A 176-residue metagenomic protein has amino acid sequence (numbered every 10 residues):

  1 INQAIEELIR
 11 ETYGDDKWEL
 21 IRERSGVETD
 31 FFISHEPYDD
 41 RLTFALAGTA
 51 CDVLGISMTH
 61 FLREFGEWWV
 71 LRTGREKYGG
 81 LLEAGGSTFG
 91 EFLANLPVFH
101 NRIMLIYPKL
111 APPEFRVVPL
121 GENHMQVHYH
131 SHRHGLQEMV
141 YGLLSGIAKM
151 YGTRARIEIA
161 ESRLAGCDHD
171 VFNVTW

Functional and structural regions predicted by a protein language model:
I1-I9: ATP/Mg2+-dependent ligation/transfer catalytic cores
Q3-A4, D15-D16, F44-A45, G142: A generic alpha-helix surface/boundary motif
T12, R24, V53, M150-Y151: Alpha-helical structural context
Y13-G14, G66: Glycine-centered helix-coil hinge/cap
K17-V53: Long amphipathic alpha-helical segments
T43-Q137, E161: Amphipathic interaction/junction segments at domain boundaries or subunit interfaces
H124, H128, H132-W176: C-terminal non-catalytic interaction appendages of large macromolecular assemblies
